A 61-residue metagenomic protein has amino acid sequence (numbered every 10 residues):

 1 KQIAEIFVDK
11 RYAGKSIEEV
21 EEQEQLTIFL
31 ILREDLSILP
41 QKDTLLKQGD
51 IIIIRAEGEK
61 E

Functional and structural regions predicted by a protein language model:
K1-I3: Intrinsic-disorder/low-complexity, polar/charged segments enriched in Ser/Thr/Lys/Arg/Asp/Glu/Gln
E5-E61: Cytosolic Rossmann-like ligand/nucleotide-binding regulatory domains
